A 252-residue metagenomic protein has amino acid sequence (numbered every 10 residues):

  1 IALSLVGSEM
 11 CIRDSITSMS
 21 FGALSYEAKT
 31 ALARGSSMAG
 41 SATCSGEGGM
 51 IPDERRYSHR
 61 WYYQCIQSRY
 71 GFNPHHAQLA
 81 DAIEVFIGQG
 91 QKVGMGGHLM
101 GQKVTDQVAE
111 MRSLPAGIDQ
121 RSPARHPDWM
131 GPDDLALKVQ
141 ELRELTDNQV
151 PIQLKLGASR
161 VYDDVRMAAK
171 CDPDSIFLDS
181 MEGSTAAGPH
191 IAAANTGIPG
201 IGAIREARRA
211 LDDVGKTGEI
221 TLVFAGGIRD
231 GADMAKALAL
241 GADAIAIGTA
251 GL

Functional and structural regions predicted by a protein language model:
I1-G7, I12: Single conserved hydrophobic/aromatic residue that forms the stacking wall/gate of nucleotide- or nucleobase-binding
A2-L3, H75, A168, A237: Structural motif
L3, R34-S37, R208, L238: Residues within alpha-helical segments
G7, G22, G35, G40 (+9 more regions): Glycine-centered flexibility sites
S15, Y62, E84-F86, F177 (+2 more regions): Structural motif
S18-A169: Active-site-facing alpha/beta catalytic cores
H126-L252: Glycine-rich phosphate/ribose-binding loops and adjacent secondary-structure elements that form binding surfaces
